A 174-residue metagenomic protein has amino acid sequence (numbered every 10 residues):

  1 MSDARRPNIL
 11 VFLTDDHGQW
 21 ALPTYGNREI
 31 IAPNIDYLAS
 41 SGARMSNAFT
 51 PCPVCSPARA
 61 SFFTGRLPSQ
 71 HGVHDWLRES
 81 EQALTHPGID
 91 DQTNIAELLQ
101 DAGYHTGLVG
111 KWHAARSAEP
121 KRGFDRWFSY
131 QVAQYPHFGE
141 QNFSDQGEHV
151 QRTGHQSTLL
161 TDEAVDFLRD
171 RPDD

Functional and structural regions predicted by a protein language model:
M1-D174: Formylglycine-dependent sulfatase
